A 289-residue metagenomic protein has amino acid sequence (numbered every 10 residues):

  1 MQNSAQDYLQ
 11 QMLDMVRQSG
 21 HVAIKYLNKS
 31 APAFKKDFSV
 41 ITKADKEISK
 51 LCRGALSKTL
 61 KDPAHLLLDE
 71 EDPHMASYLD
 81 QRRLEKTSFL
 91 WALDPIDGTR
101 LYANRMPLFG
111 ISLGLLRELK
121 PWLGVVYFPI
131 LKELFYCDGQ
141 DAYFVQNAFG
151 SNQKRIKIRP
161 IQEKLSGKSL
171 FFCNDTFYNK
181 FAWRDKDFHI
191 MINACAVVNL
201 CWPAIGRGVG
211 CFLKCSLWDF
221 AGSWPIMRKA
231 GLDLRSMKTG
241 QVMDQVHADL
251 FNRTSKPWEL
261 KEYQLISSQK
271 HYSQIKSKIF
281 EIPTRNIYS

Functional and structural regions predicted by a protein language model:
M1-D14, H21, C201-S289: Oxyanion/phosphate-interacting regions
M1-I96, T284-S289: N-terminal subdomain of lithium-sensitive/metallo-dependent phosphomonoesterases centered on the IMPase/IPPase/PAP
S19, A23, D45, L56 (+5 more regions): Residue-level signal for inorganic ion chemistry
D62, R184-D187, K229: Short, well-ordered coil/turn elements that cap or connect secondary structure elements
L67, G124, M191, G210-C211: Hydrophobic residues within beta-strands of alpha/beta enzymes
L68, H74-D141, A148: Active-site-adjacent structural elements in enzyme catalytic cores
L113-C201, L250-S289: Acidic beta-strand-loop-alpha-helix segment within the catalytic core of divalent metal-dependent phosphate-processing
